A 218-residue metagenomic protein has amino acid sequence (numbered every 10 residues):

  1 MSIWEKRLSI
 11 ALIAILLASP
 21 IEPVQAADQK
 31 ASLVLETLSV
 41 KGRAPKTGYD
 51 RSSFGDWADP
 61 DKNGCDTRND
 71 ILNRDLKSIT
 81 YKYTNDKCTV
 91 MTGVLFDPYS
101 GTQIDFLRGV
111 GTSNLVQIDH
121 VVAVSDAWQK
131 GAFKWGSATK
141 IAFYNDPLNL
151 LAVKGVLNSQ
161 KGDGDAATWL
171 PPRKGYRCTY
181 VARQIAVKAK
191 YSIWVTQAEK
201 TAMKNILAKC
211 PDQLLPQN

Functional and structural regions predicted by a protein language model:
M1-I10: Bacterial N-terminal signal peptides that target proteins for export
E5, A27-Q29, L38, P147 (+1 more regions): Flexible coil/loop and intrinsically disordered segments
S9-L17: Hydrophobic helical h-region of N-terminal Sec-dependent signal peptides in bacterial secretory/periplasmic proteins
L17-P23: C-terminal segment of classical bacterial N-terminal signal peptides
V24-C65, D212-N218: N-terminal module-boundary/linker segments of secreted carbohydrate-active enzymes
P45-V116, V121-V122: Secreted/periplasmic proteins that engage bacterial cell-wall peptidoglycan
N85, V90, Y99-N218: Domain-level detector of nuclease and nuclease-like folds in predominantly extracellular/periplasmic contexts
